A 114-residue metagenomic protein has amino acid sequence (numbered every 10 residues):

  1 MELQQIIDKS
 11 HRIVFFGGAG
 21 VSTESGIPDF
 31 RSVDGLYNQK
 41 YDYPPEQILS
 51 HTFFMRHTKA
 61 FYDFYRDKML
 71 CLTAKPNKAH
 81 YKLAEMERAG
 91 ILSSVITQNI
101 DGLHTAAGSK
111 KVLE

Functional and structural regions predicted by a protein language model:
M1-E114: Conserved catalytic core of sirtuin-type NAD+-dependent deacylases
